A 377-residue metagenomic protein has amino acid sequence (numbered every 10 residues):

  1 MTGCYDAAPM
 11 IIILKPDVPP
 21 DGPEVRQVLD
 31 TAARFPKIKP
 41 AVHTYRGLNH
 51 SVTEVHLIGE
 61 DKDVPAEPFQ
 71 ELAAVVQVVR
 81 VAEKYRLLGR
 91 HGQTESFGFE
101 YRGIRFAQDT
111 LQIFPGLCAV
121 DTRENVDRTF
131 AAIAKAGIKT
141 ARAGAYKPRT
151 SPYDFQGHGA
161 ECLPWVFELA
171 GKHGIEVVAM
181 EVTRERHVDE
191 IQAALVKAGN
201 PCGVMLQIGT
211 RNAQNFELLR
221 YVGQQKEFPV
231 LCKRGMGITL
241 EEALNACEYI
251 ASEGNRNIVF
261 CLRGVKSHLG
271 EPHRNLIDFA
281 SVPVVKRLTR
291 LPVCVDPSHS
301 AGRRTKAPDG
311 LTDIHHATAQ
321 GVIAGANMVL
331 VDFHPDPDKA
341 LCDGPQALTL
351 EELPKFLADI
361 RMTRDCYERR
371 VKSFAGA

Functional and structural regions predicted by a protein language model:
M1-I113: Non-catalytic terminal accessory/regulatory regions of metabolic enzymes
F97-C118, R149, R290-R303: N-terminal small/glycine-rich loop or linker at the start of catalytic domains across soluble metabolic enzymes
Y101, Q214-F333: Catalytic alpha/beta core domains of metabolic enzymes, predominantly
L111-L117, K139-G144, V177-M180, V204-I208 (+4 more regions): Hydrophobic faces of well-ordered beta-strands that scaffold small-molecule active sites in alpha/beta enzyme cores
L111-R128, P152-G157, V177-V182, Q207-T210 (+2 more regions): Active-site mouth loops of central-metabolism enzymes
R142-E161, F333-A347: Glycine-rich, proline-tolerant flexible connector loops at the mouths of alpha/beta enzymes
P148-G203, N215-E217: N-terminal active-site wall of soluble small-molecule enzyme domains
Q156-M180, V222-P229, A280-C294, Q346-Y367: Alpha-helix-loop-beta-strand connector modules within alpha/beta enzyme cores
